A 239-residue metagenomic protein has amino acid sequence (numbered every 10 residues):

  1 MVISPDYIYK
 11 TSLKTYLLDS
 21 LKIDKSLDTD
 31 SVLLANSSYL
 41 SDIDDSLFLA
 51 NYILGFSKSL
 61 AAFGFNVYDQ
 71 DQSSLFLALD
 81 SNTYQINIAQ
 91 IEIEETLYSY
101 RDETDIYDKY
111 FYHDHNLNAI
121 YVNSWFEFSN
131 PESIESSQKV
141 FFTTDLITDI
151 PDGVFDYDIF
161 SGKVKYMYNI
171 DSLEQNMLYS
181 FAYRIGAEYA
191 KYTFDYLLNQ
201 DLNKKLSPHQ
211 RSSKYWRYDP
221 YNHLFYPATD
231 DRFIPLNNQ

Functional and structural regions predicted by a protein language model:
M1-A61, L198, L202-Q239: A structural "domain/chain start" motif
Y9, Y39, F48, F56 (+12 more regions): Phenylalanine-focused residue identity feature
T11-D45, Y98-A119, I150-Y168: Mixed-charge, low-complexity intrinsically disordered segments
S31, A35-I43, E127-N203: Short secondary-structure boundary motifs at beta->alpha junctions and helix caps
N36, N51, N66, N82 (+10 more regions): Detector for Asparagine
D44-D45, L49-I106: Short, solvent-exposed, polar/charged sequence segments at loop or secondary-structure edges
A78-T143, T229-Q239: Surface-exposed short loop/turn segments
